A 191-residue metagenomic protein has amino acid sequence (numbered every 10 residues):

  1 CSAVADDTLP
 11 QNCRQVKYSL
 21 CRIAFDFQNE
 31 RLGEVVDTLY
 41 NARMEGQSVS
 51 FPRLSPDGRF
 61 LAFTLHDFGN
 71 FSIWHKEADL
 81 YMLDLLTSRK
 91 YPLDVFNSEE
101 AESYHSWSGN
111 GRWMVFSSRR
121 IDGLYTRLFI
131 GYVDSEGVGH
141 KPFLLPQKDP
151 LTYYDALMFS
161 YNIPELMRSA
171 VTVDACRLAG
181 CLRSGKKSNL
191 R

Functional and structural regions predicted by a protein language model:
C1-R191: Sequence signature of WD/YWTD-type beta-propeller architectures
